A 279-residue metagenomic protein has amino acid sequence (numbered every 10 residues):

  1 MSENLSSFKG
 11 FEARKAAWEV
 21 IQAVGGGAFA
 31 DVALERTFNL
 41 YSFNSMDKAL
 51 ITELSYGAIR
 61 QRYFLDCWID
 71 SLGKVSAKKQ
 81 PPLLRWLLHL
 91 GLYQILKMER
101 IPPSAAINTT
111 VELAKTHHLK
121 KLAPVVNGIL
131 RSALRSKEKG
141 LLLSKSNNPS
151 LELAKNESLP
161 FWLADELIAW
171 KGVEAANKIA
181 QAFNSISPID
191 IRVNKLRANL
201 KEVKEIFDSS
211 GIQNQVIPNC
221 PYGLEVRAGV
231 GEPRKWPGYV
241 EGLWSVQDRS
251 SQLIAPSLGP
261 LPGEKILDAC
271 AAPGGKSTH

Functional and structural regions predicted by a protein language model:
M1-R234: Class I Rossmann-like S-adenosyl-L-methionine
K201-H279: Rossmann-like S-adenosyl-L-methionine
